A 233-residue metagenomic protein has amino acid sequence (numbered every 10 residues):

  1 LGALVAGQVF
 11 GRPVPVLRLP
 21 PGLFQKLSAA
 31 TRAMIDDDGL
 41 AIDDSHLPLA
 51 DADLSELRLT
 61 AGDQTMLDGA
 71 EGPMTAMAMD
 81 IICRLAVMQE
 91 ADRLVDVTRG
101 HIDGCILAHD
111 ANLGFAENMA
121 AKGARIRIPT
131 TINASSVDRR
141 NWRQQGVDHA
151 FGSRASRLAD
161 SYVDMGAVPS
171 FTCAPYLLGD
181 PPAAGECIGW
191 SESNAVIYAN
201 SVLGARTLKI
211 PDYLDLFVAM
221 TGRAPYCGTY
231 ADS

Functional and structural regions predicted by a protein language model:
P15-S233: Non-transmembrane, aqueous-exposed alpha-helical and coiled segments at domain scale
